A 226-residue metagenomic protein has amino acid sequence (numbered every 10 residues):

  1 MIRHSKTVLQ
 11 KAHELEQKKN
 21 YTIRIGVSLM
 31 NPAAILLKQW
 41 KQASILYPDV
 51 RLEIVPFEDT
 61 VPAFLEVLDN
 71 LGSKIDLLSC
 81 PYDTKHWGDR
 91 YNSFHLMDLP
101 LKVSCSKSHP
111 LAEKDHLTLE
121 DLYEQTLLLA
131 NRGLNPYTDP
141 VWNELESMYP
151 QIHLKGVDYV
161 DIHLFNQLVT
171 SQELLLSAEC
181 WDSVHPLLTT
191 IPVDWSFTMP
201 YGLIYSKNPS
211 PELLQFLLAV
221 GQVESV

Functional and structural regions predicted by a protein language model:
I2, E120-Y123, P200-V226: Extended ligand-binding regions for polar small-molecule ligands
R3-G26, S44-I45, R90-S93: Short helix-loop hinge/linker segments at domain boundaries
N20-K85: Central regulatory/effector-binding core of bacterial HTH transcription factors
I35-L36, W87, E124-Y149: Secondary-structure junction motif
Q39-P48, D69, Y137-H153: Ligand-binding cleft/hinge of the Venus flytrap
L68-C80, L101, Q167-L176: Alpha-to-beta junction loops
G88-F94, L99, H163-P211: Beta-alpha-beta core module
D89-L101, C105-L127, L214: Flexible hinge/capping segments at coil-to-helix
